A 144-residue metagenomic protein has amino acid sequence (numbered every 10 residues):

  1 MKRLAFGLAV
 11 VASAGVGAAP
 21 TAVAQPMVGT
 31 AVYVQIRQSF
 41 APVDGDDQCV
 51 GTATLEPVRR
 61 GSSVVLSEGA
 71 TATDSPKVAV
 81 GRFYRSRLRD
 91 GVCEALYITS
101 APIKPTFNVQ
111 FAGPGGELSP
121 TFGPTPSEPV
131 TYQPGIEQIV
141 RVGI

Functional and structural regions predicted by a protein language model:
M1-A24: Secretory targeting and sorting signals
A18, P42-D44, R87: Processing junctions and N-termini across compartments
Q25-A70: Short, surface-exposed binding/anchoring microloops in extracellular/periplasmic proteins
A70-A72, G115: Solvent-exposed strand-loop boundary residues in beta-sheet-rich modules
S75-R89, G123-S127: Solvent-exposed serine/threonine-rich low-complexity stretches and specific carbohydrate-binding patches
R89-N108: Short Pro-Gly-centered beta-turn/loop motif in secreted/extracellular proteins
G113-F122: Short acidic/polar inter-strand loop motif in beta-rich domains
F122-I144: Extracellular beta-sheet/turn segments enriched in Thr/Pro/Gly and aliphatic residues
